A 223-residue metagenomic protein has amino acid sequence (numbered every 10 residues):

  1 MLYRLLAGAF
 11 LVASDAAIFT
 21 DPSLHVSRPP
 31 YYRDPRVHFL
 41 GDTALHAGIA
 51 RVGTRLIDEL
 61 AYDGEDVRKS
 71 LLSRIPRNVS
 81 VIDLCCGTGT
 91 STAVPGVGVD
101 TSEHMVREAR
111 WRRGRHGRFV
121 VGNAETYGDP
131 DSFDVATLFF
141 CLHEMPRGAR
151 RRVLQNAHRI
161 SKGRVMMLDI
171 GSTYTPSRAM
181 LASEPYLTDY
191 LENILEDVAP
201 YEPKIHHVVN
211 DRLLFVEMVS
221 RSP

Functional and structural regions predicted by a protein language model:
L2-G41: N-terminal auxiliary segments of SAM/dcSAM-dependent transferases
D34-D66: Class I SAM-dependent methyltransferase Rossmann-like catalytic core, especially the SAM/SAH-binding loop
L71-P76: Glycine-rich helix-loop-beta junction characteristic of Rossmann-like nucleotide cofactor-binding loops
I82-T126: Class I SAM-dependent methyltransferase SAM/SAH-binding core
T137: A conserved beta-strand element that flanks and buttresses the S-adenosyl-L-methionine
F140-C141: Short catalytic micro-motifs in class I SAM-dependent methyltransferases
M145-N156: A short, conserved alpha-helix within the catalytic core of class I
M166-P200, I205-F215: C-terminal alpha-helical "lid/dimerization" subdomain adjacent to the S-adenosyl-L-methionine
